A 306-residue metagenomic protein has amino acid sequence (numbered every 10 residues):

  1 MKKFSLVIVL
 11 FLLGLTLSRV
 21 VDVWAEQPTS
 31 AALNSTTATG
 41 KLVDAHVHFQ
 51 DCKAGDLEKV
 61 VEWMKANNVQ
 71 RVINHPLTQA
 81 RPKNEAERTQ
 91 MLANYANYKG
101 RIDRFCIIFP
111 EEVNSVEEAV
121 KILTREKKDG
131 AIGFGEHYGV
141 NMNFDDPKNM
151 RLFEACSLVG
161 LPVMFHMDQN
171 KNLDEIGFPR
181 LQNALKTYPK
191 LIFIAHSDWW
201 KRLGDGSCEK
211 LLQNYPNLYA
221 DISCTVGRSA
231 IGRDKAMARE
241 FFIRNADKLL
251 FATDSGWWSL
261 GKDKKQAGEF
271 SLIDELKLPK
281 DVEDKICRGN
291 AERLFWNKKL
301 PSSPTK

Functional and structural regions predicted by a protein language model:
K2-F4, W24-V43, E58-R71, H75-Q79 (+2 more regions): Mid-to-C-terminal alpha-helical segments outside catalytic/metal-binding sites
V7-D22: Bacterial N-terminal signal peptides
P28-S30, G55-V60, K83-N94, E117-L123 (+3 more regions): Alpha-helical scaffolding within the catalytic cores of extracellular/periplasmic polymer-degrading hydrolases
S30-T37, Q79, A86-N172, P216-Y219 (+1 more regions): Active-site gating/metal-coordination segments in enzymes
L42-C52, M164-D168, S197: Histidine-centered catalytic micro-motifs
D44-V47, V60-R81, I102-F109, A131-G139 (+1 more regions): Divalent metal-dependent hydrolysis catalytic cores, especially in the metallo-beta-lactamase
I132-G133, N143-F251: Catalytic pocket-lining loop regions of alpha/beta-barrel enzymes, especially the amidohydrolase/enolase/GH5 lineages
D254: Active-site glycine-centered loops adjacent to acidic/histidine catalytic or metal-binding residues that shape
